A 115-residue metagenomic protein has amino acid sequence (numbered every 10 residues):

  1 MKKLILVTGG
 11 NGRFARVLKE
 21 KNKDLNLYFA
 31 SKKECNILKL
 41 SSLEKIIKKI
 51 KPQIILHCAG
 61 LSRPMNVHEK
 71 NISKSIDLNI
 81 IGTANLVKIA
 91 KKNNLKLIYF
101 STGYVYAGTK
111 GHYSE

Functional and structural regions predicted by a protein language model:
K2-K23: N-terminal Rossmann NAD(P)H-binding glycine-rich loop of SDR-like oxidoreductase domains
L4, A84-E115: Conserved Rossmann-fold NAD(P)-dependent oxidoreductase catalytic core, especially the SDR/UDP-sugar
T8, A30, I55-A59, L97-G103 (+1 more regions): SDR active-site strand-loop-helix element
A15, I37, P64-N66, A107-G108: Glycine/Thr-rich phosphate-binding loops of Rossmann-like dinucleotide-binding domains
R16, E20-D24, K45-K48, A84 (+1 more regions): Short, well-ordered alpha-helices that flank and scaffold nucleotide-derived cofactor binding pockets
K23-K45: Adenosine-cofactor binding site in Rossmann-like domains, unifying the SAM/SAH pocket of S-adenosylmethionine-dependent
L40-L78: NAD(P)H-binding glycine-rich loop region in Rossmannoid oxidoreductase-like domains and their noncatalytic homologs
S73, D77-A84, K92: Conserved internal alpha-helix in NAD(P)-dependent oxidoreductase domains
